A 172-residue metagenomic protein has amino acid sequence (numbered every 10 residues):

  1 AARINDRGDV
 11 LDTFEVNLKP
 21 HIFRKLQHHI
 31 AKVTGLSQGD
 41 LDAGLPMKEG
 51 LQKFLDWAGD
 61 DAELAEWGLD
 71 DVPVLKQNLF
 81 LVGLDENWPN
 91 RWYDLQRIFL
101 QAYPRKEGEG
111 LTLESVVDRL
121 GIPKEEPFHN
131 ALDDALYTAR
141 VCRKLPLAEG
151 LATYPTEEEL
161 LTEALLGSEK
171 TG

Functional and structural regions predicted by a protein language model:
A1-F80, N87-P89, E114-R119, E126: Conserved non-catalytic scaffold segment of RNase H-like nuclease domains
N78-V82, Q101, R119, V141-A148: Active-site catalytic microenvironments for nucleophilic, acid-base chemistry
D85-W88, E109, L151-A152: Short, structured loop/turn "capping" segments at alpha-beta junctions
Y93-E109: Short alpha-helix plus adjacent loop in nuclease-associated cores
E125-A131: A short glycine-threonine-serine/GTX helix/turn-capping micro-motif
D134: Conserved catalytic/binding loops enriched for acidic/polar residues
A139-G172: Acidic two-metal-ion nuclease catalytic site recognized across multiple nuclease folds, prominently DnaQ/RNase D-T
